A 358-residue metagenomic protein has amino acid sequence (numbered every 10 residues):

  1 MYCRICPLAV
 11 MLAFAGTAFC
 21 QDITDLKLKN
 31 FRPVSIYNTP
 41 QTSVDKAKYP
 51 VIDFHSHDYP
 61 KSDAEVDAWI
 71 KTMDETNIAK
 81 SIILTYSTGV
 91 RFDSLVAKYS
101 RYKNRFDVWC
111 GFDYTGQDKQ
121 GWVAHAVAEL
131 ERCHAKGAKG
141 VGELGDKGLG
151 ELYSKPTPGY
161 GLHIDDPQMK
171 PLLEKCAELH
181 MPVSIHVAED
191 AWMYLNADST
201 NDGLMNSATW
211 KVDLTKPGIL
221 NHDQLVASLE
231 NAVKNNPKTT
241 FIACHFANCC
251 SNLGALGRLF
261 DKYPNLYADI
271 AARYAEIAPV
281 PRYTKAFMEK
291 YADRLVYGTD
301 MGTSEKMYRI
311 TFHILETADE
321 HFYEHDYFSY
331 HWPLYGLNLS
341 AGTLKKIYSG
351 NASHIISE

Functional and structural regions predicted by a protein language model:
C6-T17: Bacterial N-terminal signal peptides
Q21-N104: An N-terminally biased module of ancient metal coordination in phosphate/nucleic-acid-related enzymes
D22, K27, T39-T42, D93-K211: Active-site gating/metal-coordination segments in enzymes
S35, S62-D63, I70, D223-N231 (+1 more regions): H/E-rich (His + Asp/Glu) clusters that bind or coordinate divalent metals
I52-S56, K80-I83, F106-G111, V141-E143 (+4 more regions): Hydrophobic faces of well-ordered beta-strands that scaffold small-molecule active sites in alpha/beta enzyme cores
H55, M73, C133, V141 (+5 more regions): Conserved, mostly hydrophobic/aromatic
Y59-S62, T88-R91, T115-G116, K147-E151 (+4 more regions): Active-site environment of divalent metal-dependent phosphoester hydrolases
K61-M73, K119-C133, A255: Short, acidic/polar
